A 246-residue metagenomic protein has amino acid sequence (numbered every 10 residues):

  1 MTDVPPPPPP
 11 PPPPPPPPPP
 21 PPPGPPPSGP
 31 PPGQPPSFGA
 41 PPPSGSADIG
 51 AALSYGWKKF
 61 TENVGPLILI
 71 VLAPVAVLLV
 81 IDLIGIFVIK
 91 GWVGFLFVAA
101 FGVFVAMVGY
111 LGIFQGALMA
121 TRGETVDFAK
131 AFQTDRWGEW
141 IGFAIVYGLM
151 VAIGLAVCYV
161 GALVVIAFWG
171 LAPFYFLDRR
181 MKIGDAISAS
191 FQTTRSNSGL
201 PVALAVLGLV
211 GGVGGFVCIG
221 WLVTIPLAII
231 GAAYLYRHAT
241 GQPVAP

Functional and structural regions predicted by a protein language model:
M1-S46, A245-P246: Intrinsically disordered, low-complexity Pro/Gly-rich regions
P31-R122, E139, A144-G148, G208: Short, small/hydrophobic-residue-rich motifs at membrane-helix boundaries and re-entrant hairpins of integral membrane
G50-V80, T125-G154, V165-G214: Interfacial aromatic "cap" segments that immediately flank transmembrane helices in multipass membrane proteins
W92-E124, G148-D185, G215-P246: Selective recognition of hydrophobic, aromatic-rich stretches within alpha-helical transmembrane segments of polytopic
